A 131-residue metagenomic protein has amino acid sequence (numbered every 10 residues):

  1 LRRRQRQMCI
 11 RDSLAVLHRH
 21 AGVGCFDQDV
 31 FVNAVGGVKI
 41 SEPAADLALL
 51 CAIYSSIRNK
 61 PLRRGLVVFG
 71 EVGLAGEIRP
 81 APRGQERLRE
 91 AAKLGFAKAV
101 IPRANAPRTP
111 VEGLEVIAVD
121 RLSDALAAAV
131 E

Functional and structural regions predicted by a protein language model:
L1-I10: Single conserved hydrophobic/aromatic residue that forms the stacking wall/gate of nucleotide- or nucleobase-binding
L14-T109, E115-V130: Terminal-proximal interaction/regulatory segments of ATP-powered molecular machines
